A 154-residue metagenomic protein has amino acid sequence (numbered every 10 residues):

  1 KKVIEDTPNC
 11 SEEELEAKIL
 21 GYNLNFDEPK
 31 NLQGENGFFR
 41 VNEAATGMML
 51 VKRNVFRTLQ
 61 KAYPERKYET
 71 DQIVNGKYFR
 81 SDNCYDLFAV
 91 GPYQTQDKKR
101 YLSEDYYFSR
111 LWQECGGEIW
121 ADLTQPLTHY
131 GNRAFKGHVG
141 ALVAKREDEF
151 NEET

Functional and structural regions predicted by a protein language model:
K1-V90: Conserved catalytic core of nucleotide-sugar-dependent glycosyltransferases
N54, K61-T154: C-terminal catalytic/acceptor-binding lobe
